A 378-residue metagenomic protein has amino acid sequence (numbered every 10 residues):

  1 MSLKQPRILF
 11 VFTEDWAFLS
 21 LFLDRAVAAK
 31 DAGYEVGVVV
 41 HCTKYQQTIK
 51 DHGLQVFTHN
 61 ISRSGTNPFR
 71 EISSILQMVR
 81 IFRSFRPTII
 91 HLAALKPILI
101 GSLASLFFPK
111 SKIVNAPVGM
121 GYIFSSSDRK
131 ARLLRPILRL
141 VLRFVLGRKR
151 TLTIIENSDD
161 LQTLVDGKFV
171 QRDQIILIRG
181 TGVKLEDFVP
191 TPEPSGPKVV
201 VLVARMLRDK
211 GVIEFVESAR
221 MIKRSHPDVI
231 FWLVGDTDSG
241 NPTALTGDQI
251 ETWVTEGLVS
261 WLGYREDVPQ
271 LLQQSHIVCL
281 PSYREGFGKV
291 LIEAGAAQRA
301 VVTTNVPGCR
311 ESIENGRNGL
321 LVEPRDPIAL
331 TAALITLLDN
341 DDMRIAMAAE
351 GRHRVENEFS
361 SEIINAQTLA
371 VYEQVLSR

Functional and structural regions predicted by a protein language model:
V27-D31, L76-V79, L134-L152: Membrane-proximal helix-turn-helix segments that form the acceptor-binding/catalytic region of lipid-linked
Q46-K50, I230-L258, M343: Short, structured helix-loop element that forms part of the nucleotide-activated donor/catalytic region
F57-T58, R139-P190: Donor nucleotide-sugar binding/catalytic pocket of nucleotide-sugar-dependent glycosyltransferases
P192-K210, V216-R220, W232-V234: Conserved donor-binding/catalytic core segment of Leloir-type glycosyltransferases
Y264, Y283: Aromatic "clamp/platform" in nucleotide-sugar-dependent glycosyltransferases that forms part of the donor/acceptor
A300-T303, I313: Short hydrophobic beta-strand element within catalytic cores of glycosyltransferases and related nucleotide-activated
N315-G316, L320-P327, T336-D342: Conserved acidic donor-binding segment of nucleotide-sugar-dependent glycosyltransferases
A329, T336, M343-E358, I364-A370: A short, well-ordered alpha-helix in the C-terminal region of glycosyltransferases
